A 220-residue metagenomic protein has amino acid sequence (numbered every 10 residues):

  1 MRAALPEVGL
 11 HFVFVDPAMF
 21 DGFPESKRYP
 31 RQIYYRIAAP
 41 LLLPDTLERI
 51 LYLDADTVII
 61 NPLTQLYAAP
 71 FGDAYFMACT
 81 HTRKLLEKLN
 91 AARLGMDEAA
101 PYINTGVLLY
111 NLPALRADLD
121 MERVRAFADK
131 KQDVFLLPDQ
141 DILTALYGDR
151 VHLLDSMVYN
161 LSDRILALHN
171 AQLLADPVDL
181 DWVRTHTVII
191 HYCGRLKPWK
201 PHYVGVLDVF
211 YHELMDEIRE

Functional and structural regions predicted by a protein language model:
M1-L43: Active-site-proximal specificity loops/subdomain of glycosyltransferases
F23-Q32, A91-G95, L168-L173: Short, surface-exposed amphipathic charged segments that create phosphate/polyanion-binding patches used for binding
I33, I37, T105, L136-D141: Conserved glycosyltransferase catalytic-site signature
I50: Short aromatic/hydrophobic "clamp" motif used to bind/position activated sugar donors
L53: Catalytic metal- and UDP-sugar-binding loop of GT-A-like glycosyltransferases, i.e., residues flanking the conserved
T57-L94: Conserved donor-nucleotide/metal-binding helix-loop-beta segment in metal-dependent transferases, i.e., the alpha-helix
M96-V107: A recurrent flexible, glycine/aromatic-enriched loop bordering the glycosyltransferase active site that acts as
Y110-E220: A glycosyltransferase accessory/donor-loop signature
